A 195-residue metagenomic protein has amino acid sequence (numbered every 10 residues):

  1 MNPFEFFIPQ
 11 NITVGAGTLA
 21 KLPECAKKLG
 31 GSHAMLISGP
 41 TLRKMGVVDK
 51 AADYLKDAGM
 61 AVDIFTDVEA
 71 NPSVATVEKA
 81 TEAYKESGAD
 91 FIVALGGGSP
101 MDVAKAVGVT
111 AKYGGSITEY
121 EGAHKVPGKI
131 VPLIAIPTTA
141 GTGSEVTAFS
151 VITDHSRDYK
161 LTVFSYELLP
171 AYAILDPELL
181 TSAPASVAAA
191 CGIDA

Functional and structural regions predicted by a protein language model:
M1-L29: N-terminal amphipathic/basic leader segments beginning at the initiator methionine
A20, K112-A195: A glycine/threonine-rich phosphate-anchoring loop and its flanking beta-alpha core in nucleotide/phosphate-binding
A20-M35, D53-A58, E86: Glycine-rich phosphate/diphosphate-binding loops that line cofactor/substrate pockets in enzymes
G31-H33, A89, V131, P170: Local beta-strand N-terminus motif with an aromatic residue
M35-L36, F91-V93, I134: Conserved beta-strand elements of the Class I
S38-G39, D67, I136-T138: Cofactor-binding loop segments of dinucleotide-utilizing enzymes, especially the Rossmann-like FAD- and NAD(P)+-binding
R43-S116: N-terminal small/polar loop signature for handling phosphorylated ligands or for N-terminal nucleophile
